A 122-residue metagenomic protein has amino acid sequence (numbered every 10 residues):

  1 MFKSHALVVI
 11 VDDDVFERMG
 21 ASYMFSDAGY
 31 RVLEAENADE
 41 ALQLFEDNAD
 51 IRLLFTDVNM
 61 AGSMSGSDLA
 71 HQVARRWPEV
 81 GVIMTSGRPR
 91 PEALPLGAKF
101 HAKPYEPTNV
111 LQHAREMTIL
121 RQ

Functional and structural regions predicted by a protein language model:
M1-V9, S22, E40, H71 (+3 more regions): Non-catalytic signal-transmission and effector/linker regions of two-component phosphorelay proteins
D12: Conserved acidic carboxylate
V15-L33: Two-component/phosphorelay signaling modules centered on CheY-like receiver
E34-L53, Q112: Acidic, metal-coordinating helix/loop segments flanking the phosphotransfer/catalytic sites of two-component signaling
N37, M64-L69: Acidic catalytic/metal-coordinating carboxylates
E46-A49, V73-E79, P91: Conserved phosphotransfer cores of two-component systems
D57-V58: Active-site residues of response regulator receiver
